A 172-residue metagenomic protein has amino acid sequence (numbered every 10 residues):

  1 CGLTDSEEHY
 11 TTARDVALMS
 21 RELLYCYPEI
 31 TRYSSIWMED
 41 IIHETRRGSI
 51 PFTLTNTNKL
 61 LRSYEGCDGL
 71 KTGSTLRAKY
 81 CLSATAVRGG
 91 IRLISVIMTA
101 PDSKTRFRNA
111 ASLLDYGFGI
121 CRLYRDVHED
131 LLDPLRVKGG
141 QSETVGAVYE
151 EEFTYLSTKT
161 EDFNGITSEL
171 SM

Functional and structural regions predicted by a protein language model:
C1-L3: Short, conserved phosphate-binding/catalytic loop or strand-edge motifs used in phosphoryl-/nucleotidyl-transfer
D5-M172: Domain-terminus/edge residues, biased toward the C-terminal soluble/receptor-binding domains of extracytoplasmic
